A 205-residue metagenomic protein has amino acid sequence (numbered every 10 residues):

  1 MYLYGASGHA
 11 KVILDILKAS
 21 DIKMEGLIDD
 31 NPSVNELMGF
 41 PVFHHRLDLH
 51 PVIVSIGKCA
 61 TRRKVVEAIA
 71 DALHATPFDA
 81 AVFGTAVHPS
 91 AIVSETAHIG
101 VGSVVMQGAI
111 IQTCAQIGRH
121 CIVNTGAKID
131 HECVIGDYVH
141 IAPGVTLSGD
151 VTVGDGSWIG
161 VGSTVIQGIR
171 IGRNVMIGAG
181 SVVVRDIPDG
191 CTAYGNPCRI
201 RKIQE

Functional and structural regions predicted by a protein language model:
M1, T125, V134-D137, A142-E205: Glycine-rich hexapeptide-repeat left-handed beta-helix
M1-H45: Hydrophobic, well-ordered beta-alpha structural blocks that scaffold small-molecule cofactor pockets
M1-Y2, M24-E25, H50-I53, A81 (+1 more regions): Short active-site oxyanion
G8-K11, A60-T61, V182: Short alpha-helical
L14-I16, K64-A68, I117, P188-D189 (+1 more regions): Short amphipathic alpha-helical segments
P32-V93: Phosphate-bearing ligand-interacting subdomains that bind or position ATP/ADP/UDP/GDP/NAD(P) or nucleotide-linked
S55-G57, Q107, N196: Glycine-rich, N-terminal phosphate-binding loop of Rossmann-like dinucleotide-binding domains
D71-D130: Hydrophobic, well-structured mid-protein blocks that either form specific transmembrane helices
